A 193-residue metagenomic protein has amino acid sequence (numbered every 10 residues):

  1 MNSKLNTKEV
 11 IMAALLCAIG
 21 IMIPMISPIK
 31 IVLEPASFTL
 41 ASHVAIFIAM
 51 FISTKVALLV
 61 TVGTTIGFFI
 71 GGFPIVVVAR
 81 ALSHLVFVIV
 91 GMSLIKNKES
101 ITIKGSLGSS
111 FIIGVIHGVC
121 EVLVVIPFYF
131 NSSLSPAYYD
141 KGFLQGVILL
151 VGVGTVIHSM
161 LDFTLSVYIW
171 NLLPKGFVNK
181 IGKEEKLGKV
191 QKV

Functional and structural regions predicted by a protein language model:
M1-V193: Loop-helix junctions at membrane interfaces
